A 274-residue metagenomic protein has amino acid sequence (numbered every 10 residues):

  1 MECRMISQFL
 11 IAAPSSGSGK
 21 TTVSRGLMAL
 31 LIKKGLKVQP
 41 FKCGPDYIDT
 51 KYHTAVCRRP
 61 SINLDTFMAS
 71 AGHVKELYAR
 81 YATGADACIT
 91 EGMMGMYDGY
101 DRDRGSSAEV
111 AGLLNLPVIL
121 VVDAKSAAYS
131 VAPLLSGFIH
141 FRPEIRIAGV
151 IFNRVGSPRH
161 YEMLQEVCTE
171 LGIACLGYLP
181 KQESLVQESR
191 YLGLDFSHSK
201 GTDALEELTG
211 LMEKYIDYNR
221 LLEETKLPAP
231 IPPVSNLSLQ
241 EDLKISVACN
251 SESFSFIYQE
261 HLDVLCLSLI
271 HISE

Functional and structural regions predicted by a protein language model:
E2-T22, M28-L114, V122-G149, P158-E162: ATP-dependent carboxylate-amine ligase catalytic core
M5-S7, S238-K244: A short, charged/proline- and glycine-enriched loop that marks the coil->beta-strand transition at the N-terminal
L27, L31-I32, C168, D263-L265 (+1 more regions): Hydrophobic alpha-helical packing residues
V56-C57, L114, L171-I173, S268: Short, structured coil segments at secondary-structure junctions
D123-A124, N153-G156, A248-E252: Structural motif
Y129-L237: Internal gly/pro-rich beta-alpha loop/helix module that stabilizes soluble enzyme cofactors or their anionic handles
V247, E252-L269: Glycine-rich phosphate/diphosphate-binding loop of Rossmann-like nucleotide-binding domains
I270-E274: Residue-level detector of conserved catalytic or cofactor/ligand-binding positions in enzyme active sites
